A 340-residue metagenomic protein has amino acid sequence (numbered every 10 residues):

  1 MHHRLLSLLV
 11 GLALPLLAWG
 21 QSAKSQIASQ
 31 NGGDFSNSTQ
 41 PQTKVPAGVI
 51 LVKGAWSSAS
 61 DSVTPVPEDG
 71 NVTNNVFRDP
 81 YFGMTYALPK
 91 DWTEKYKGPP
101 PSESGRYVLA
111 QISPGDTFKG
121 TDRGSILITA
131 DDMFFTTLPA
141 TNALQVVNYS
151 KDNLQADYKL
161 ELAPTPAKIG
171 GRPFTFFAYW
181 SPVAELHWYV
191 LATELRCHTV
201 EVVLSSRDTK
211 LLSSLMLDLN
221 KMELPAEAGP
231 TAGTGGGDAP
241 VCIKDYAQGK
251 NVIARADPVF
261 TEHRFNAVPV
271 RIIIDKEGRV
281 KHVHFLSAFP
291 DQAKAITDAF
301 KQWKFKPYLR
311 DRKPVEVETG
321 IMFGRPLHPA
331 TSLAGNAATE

Functional and structural regions predicted by a protein language model:
M1-L5: Positively charged n-region of N-terminal signal peptides that target proteins for export
S7-A18: Bacterial N-terminal signal peptides
A18-G20, S25: Boundary at the C-terminal end of the N-terminal hydrophobic targeting segment
Q21, Q30-S38, Q42-G48, T93-K95 (+4 more regions): Charge-biased low-complexity segments
N31-F35, V52-K53, D69, G98-E194: Conserved polar/disulfide-associated segments of primarily extracytoplasmic proteins
G32-S104: N-terminal "mature-domain start" segment
T73, R78, L160-A163, A254-A256: Short structured motifs
Y86, F174-F176, V200, V315: Short, isolated positions in well-ordered beta-strands
